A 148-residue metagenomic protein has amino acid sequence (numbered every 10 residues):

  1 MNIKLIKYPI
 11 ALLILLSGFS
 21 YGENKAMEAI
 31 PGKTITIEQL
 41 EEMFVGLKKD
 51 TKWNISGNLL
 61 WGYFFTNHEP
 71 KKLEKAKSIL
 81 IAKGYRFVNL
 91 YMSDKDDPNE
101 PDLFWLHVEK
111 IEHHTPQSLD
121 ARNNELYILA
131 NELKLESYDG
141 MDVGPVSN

Functional and structural regions predicted by a protein language model:
M1-P9: Bacterial N-terminal signal peptides that target proteins for export
P9-S17: Bacterial N-terminal signal peptides
G22-N148: Long, contiguous binding/interaction regions
